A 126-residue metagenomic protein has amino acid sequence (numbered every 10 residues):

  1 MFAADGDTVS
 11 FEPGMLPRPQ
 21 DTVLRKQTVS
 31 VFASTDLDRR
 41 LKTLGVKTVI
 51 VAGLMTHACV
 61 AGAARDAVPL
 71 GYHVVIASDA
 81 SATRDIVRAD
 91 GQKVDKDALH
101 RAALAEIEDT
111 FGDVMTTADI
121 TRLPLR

Functional and structural regions predicted by a protein language model:
M1-R126: Active-site-adjacent betaalpha module
